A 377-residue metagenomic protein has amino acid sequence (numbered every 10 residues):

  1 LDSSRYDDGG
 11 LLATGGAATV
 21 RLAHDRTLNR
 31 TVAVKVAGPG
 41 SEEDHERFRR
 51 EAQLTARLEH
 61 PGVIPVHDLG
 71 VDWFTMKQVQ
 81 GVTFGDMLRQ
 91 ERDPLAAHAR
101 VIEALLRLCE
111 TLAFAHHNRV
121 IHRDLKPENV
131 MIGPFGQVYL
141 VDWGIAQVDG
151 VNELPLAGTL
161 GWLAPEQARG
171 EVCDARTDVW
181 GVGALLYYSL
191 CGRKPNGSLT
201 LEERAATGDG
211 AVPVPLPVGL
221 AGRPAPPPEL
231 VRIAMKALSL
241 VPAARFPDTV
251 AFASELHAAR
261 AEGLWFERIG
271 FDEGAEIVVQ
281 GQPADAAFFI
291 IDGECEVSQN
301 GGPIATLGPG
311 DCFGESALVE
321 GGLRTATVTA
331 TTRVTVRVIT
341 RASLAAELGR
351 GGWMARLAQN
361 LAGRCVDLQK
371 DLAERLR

Functional and structural regions predicted by a protein language model:
G38-R57: AlphaC helix of the eukaryotic protein kinase fold
V71-T83: Conserved short submotifs of the Hanks-type protein kinase catalytic core that shape the nucleotide-binding pocket
A104-L105: Activation segment signature within eukaryotic-like protein kinase domains
E110-V120: Protein kinase catalytic-loop region centered on the HRD/HxD motif
L154-E166: Conserved activation segment of eukaryotic-like protein kinases, specifically the C-terminal portion of the activation
A305-A362, V366: Cyclic-nucleotide recognition modules
